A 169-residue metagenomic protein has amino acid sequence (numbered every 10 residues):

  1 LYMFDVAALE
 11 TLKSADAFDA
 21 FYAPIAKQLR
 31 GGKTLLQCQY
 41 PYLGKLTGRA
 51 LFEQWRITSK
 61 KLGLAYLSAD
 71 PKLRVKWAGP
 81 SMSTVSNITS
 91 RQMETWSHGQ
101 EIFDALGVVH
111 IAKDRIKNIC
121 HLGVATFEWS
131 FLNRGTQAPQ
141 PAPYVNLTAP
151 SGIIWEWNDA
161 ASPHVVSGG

Functional and structural regions predicted by a protein language model:
L1-K27, A78-L132: Short, contiguous alpha-helical
D5-G63, L67: Short, helix-capping/interhelical loops that line the mouth of catalytic, cofactor-, or ligand-binding pockets
G48, T89, T148-P150: Intrinsically disordered, low-complexity regions enriched in Ser/Pro/Gly/Gln/His and often acidic
L51, L73, Q92, A125 (+1 more regions): Acidic, low-complexity intrinsically disordered regions
S59-I88: Acidic interhelical loop/turn segments
G123-P141, N146-S151: A mid-sequence, solvent-exposed acidic-amphipathic segment
Y144-G169: Low-complexity, glycine/alanine/valine/leucine- and proline-rich hydrophobic stretches
